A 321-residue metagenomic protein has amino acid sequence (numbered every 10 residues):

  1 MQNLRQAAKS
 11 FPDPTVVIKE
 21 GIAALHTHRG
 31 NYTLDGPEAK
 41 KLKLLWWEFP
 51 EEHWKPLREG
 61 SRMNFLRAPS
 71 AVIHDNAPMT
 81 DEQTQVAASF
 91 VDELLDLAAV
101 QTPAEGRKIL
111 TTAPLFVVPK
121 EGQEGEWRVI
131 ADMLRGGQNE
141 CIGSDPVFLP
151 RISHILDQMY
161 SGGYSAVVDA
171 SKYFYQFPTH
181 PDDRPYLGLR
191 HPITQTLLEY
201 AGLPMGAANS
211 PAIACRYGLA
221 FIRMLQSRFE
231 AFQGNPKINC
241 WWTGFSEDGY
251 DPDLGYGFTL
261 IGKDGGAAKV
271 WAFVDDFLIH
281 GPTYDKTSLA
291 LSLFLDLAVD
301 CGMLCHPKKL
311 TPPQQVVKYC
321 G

Functional and structural regions predicted by a protein language model:
M1-P146, A272: Reverse-transcribing Pol proteins
W47, Q123, M224-R228, L297-C305: Secondary-structure transition/capping motifs at alpha-helix termini and the adjoining loop/turn into the next element
H74-R223, L297: Catalytic-core region of right-hand nucleic acid polymerases
Q101-T102, R228-P236, Y284, S288 (+1 more regions): Short, flexible/disordered secondary-structure transition segments
P103-K108, A170, M303-K318: Acidic carboxylate-rich catalytic motifs and surrounding loops in phosphoryl-/glycosyl-chemistry enzymes
W127, G136-D145, Q176-P178, W241-C301 (+1 more regions): Catalytic palm subdomain of template-directed nucleic-acid polymerases, centered on the conserved carboxylate motif
E199, N209, P313-G321: C-terminal reverse transcriptase regions that engage the nucleic-acid substrate
E230-D248, P307-P313: Short, glycine/acidic-rich hinge or "gate" loops at secondary-structure transitions that mediate conformational
